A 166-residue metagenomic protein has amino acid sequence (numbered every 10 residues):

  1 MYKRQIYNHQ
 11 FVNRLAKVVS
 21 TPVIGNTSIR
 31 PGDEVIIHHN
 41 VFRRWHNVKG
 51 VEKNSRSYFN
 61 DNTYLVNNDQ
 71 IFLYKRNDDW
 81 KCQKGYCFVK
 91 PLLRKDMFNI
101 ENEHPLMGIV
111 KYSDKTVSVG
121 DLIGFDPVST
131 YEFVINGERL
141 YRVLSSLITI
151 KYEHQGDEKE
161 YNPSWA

Functional and structural regions predicted by a protein language model:
M1-Y2: Short, small-residue-biased leader/transition segments that mark boundaries at the very start of proteins
I6-H38, I100-P127: Glycine-rich beta-strand-centered segment in the early N-terminal region that forms part of a ligand/cofactor-binding
V18, G85, G137: Terminal peptide-recognition signature
I24-G25, H39-K49, L93-K95, T116 (+2 more regions): Short, charged beta-turn/beta-strand-edge "cap" motif at the junction between a beta-strand and an adjacent loop
W45-K95: Surface-exposed beta-loop interaction hotspot
V51-L65, E138-P163: BRCT (BRCA1 C-terminal) phosphopeptide-binding modules in DNA damage response/checkpoint, repair, replication
R76-D96, E103, Y141, L147 (+1 more regions): Extracellular receptor-binding modules and their adjoining Ser/Thr/Gly/Asp/Asn-rich linkers
